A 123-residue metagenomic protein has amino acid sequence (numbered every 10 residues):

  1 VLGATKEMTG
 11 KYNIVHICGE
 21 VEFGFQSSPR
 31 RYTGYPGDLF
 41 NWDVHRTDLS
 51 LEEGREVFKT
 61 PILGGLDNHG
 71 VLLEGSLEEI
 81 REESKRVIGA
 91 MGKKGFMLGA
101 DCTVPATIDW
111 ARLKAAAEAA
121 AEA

Functional and structural regions predicted by a protein language model:
V1-A123: Active-site loop segments of alpha/beta catalytic cores
